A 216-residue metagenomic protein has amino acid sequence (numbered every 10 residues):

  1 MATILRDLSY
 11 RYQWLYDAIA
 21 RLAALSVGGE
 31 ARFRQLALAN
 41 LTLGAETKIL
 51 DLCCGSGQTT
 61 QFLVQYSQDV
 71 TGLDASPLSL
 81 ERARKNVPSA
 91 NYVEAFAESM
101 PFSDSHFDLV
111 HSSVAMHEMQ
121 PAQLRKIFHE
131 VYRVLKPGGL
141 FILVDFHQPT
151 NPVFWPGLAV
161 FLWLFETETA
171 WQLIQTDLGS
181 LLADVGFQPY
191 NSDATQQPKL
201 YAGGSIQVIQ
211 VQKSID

Functional and structural regions predicted by a protein language model:
M1-T42, Q58: Conserved class I S-adenosyl-L-methionine
T3-I4, L22, S26, T59 (+1 more regions): C-terminal alpha-helical "lid/dimerization" subdomain adjacent to the S-adenosyl-L-methionine
T42-K48: Short helix-loop-beta connector
L50-L52, S56-S99: Class I SAM-dependent methyltransferase SAM/SAH-binding core
E98-V110: A short acidic, Gly/Pro-enriched loop at the edge of an enzyme's catalytic core that lines a small-molecule cofactor
L109-A122: A short SAM/SAH-binding and catalytic strip from SAM-dependent methyltransferases
R125-P137: A short glycine-rich, Lys/Arg-flanked "PGG" loop and its adjoining helix->strand segment in the class I
V208-D216: C-terminal lobe and adjacent flexible extensions of AdoMet/dcAdoMet transferase-like proteins
